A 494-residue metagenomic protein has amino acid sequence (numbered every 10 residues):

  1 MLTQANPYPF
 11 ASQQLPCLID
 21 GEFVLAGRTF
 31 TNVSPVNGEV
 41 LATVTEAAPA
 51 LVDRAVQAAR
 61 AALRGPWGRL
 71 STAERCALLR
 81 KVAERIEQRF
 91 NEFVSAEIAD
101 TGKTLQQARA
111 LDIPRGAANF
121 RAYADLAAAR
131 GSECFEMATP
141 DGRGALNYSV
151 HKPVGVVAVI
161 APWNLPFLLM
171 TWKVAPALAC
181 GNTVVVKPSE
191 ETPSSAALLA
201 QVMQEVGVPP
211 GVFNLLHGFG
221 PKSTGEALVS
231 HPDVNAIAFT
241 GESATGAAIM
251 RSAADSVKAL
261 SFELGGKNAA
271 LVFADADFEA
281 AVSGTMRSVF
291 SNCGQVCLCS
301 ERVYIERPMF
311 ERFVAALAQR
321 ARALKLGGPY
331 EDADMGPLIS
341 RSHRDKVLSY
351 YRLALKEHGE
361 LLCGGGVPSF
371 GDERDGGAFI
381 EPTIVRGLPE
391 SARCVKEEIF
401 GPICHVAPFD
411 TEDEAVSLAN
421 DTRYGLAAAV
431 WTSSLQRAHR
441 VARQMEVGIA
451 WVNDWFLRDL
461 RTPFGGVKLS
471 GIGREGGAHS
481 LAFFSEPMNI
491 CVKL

Functional and structural regions predicted by a protein language model:
M1-T43, A77-K81, R130-I160, L264 (+4 more regions): Terminal low-complexity tails and localization/encapsulation signals of metabolic enzymes
P35-T101, A127, P308, R320: N-terminal alpha-helical segment of soluble enzymes
N37-T43, V234, L271, K325 (+2 more regions): Conserved C-terminal structural/oligomerization subdomain of aldehyde/semialdehyde dehydrogenase
G38, R75, E97, G181 (+8 more regions): Residue-level signal for inorganic ion chemistry
G68-L70, A77-M170, V174, F213-F219: N-terminal Rossmann NAD(P)-binding subdomain characteristic of aldehyde/semialdehyde dehydrogenases
G131-A280, F409: Rossmann-like NAD(P) dinucleotide-binding subdomain of oxidoreductase/dehydrogenase enzymes
T183-V185, L361, I449: A short hydrophobic/small-residue beta-strand
A236, A244-P389, V452: ALDH superfamily catalytic-core signature
